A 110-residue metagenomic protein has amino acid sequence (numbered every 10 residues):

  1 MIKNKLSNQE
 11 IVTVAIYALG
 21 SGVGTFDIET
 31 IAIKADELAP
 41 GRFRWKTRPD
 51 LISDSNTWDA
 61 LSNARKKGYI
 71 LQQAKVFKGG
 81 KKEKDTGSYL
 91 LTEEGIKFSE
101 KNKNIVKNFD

Functional and structural regions predicted by a protein language model:
M1, F109-D110: Non-catalytic recognition/regulatory regions in large multidomain proteins
M1-E29: Positively charged, polyanion-binding regions of nucleic-acid-associated proteins
G24-I28, G41-W45, Y69: Short, solvent-exposed secondary-structure capping/transition elements
A32: The alpha-helix within a helix-turn-helix
A35-W58: Short, positively charged loop/turn segments that connect secondary-structure elements
W58-F77: Basic amphipathic alpha-helical segments that dock to polyanions
Q73-N108: Accessory beta->alpha helical hairpin/"wing" motif in late/C-terminal subdomains of nucleic-acid enzymes
